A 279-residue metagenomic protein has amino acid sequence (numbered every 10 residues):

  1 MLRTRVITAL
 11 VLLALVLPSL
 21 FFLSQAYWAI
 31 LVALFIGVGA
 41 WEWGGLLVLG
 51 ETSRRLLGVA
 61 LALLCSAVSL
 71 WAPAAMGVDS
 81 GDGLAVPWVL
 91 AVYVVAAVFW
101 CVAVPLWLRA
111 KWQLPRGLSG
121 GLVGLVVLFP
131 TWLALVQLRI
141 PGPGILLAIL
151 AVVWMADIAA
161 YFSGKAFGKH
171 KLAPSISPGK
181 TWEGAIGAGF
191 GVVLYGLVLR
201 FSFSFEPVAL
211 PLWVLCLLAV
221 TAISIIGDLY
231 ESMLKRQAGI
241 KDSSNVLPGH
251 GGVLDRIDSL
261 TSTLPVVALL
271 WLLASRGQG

Functional and structural regions predicted by a protein language model:
M1-A219: Membrane-embedded alpha-helical bundles of polytopic integral membrane proteins
A156, I186, L254-L264: Membrane-embedded alpha-helical segments of transport systems, primarily multispan ion/solute transporters
A160-Y161, K165, S232-I240: Juxtamembrane interface at the ends
L234-K235, D258-S262, V266-L270: C-terminal transmembrane helix pair
Q237-L260: Interfacial loop-to-transmembrane junctions
L269-G279: Juxtamembrane boundary at the C-terminal end of a transmembrane helix
